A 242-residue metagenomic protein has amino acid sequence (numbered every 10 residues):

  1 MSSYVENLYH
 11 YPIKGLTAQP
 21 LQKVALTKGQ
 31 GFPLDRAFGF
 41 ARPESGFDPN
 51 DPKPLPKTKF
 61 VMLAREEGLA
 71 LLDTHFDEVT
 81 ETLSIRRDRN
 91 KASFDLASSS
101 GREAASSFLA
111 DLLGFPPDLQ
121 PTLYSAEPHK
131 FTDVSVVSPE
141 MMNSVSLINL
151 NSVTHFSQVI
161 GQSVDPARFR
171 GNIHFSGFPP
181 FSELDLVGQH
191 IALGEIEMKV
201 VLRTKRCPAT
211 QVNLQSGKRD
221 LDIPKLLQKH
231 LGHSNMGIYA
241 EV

Functional and structural regions predicted by a protein language model:
M1-V242: Metal-cofactor-dependent catalytic cores
